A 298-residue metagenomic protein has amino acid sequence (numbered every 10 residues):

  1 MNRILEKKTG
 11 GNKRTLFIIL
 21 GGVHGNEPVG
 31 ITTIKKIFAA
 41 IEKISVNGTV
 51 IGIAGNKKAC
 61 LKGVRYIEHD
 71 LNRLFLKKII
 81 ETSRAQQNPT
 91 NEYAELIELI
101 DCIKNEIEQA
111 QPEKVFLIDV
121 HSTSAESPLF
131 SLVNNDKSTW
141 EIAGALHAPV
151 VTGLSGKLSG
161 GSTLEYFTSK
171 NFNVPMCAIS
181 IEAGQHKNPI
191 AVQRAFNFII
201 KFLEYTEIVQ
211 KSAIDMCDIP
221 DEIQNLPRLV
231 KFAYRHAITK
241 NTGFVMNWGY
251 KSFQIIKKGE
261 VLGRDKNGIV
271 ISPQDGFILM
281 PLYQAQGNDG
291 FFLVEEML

Functional and structural regions predicted by a protein language model:
M1-L298: Structured catalytic-domain cores with a bias toward divalent-metal coordination
